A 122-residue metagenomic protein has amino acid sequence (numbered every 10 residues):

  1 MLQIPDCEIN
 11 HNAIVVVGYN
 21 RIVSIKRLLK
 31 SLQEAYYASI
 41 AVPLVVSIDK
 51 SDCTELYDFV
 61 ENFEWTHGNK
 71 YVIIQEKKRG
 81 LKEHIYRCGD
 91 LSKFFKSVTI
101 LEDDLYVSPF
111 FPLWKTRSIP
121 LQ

Functional and structural regions predicted by a protein language model:
M1-E34: N-proximal low-complexity "stem/linker" segments adjacent to membrane-targeting elements
I14-V16, L44-V46, I100: Structural beta-sheet core signal
L29, Q33, G89, T116-I119: A structural alpha-helix within SAM-dependent methyltransferase catalytic domains
L32-I73: Acidic donor-binding segment of Leloir-type glycosyltransferases
E76-H84: A short, glycine-/small-residue-rich helix N-cap motif at loop->alpha-helix starts within glycosyltransferase
Y86-S97: Active-site nucleotide-sugar/metal-binding loop of Leloir-type enzymes
F95-Y106: Short beta-strand-to-loop acidic/aromatic patch adjacent to the donor-nucleotide binding site
F110-Q122: Conserved donor-nucleotide/metal-binding helix-loop-beta segment in metal-dependent transferases, i.e., the alpha-helix
